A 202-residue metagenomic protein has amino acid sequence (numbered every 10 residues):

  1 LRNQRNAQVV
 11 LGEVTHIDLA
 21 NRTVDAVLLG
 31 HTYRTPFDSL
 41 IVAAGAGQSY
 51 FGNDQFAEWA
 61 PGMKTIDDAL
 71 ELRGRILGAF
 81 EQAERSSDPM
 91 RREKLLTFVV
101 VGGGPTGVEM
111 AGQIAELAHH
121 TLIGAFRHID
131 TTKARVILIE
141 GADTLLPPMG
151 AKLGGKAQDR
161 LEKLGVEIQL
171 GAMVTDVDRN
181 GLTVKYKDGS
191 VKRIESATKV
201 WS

Functional and structural regions predicted by a protein language model:
L1, Y33-R34, K192-R193: Structural alpha-helical scaffold elements that stabilize or flank donor/cofactor-binding regions in carbohydrate
L1-A7: N-terminal glycine-rich phosphate/pyrophosphate-binding loop and immediately adjacent elements
R2, F80, A118, L122: Conserved hydrophobic residues forming the short capping helix/wall of the S-adenosyl-L-methionine
A7-V99, G189, V200: FAD-binding core/adjacent interface of flavoenzyme oxidoreductases
G12-I17, A115-S202: A Rossmann-like FAD-binding core segment of flavoenzymes
V101-G104, A142: Glycine-rich Rossmann-fold phosphate-binding loop(s) that bind the pyrophosphate of adenine dinucleotide cofactors
G107-V108: N-terminal Rossmann-fold NAD(P) dinucleotide-binding loop
A111: Glycine-rich loop/hinge motif
